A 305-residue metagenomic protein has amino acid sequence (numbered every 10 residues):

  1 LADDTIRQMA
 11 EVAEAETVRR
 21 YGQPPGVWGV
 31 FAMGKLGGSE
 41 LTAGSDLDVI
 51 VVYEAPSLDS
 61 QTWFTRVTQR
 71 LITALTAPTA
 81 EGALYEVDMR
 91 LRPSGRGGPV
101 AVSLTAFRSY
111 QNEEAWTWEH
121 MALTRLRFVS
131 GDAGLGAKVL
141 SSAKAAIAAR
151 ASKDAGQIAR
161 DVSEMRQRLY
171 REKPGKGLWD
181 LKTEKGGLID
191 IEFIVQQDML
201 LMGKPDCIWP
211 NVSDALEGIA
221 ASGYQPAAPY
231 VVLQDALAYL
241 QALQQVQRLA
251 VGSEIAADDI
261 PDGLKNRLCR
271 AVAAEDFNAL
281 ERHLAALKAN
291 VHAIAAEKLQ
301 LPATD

Functional and structural regions predicted by a protein language model:
L1-D305: A nucleotide- and high-energy phosphate-metabolite-utilizing enzyme signature
